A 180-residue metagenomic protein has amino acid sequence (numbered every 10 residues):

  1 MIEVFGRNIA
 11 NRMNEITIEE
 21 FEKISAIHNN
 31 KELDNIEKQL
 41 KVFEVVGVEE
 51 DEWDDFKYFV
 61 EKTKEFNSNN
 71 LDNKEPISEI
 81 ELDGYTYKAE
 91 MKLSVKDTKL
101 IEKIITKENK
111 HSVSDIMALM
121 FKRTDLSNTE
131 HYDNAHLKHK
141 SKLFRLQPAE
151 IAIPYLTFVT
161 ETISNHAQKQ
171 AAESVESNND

Functional and structural regions predicted by a protein language model:
M1-D180: Charged interaction scaffolds used for protein-protein
